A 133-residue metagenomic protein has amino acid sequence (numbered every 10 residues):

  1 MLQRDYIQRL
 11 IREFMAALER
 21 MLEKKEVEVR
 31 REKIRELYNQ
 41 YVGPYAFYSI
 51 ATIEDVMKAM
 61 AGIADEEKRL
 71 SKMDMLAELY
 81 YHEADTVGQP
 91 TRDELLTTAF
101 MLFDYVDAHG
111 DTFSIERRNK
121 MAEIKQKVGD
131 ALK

Functional and structural regions predicted by a protein language model:
M1-M73, Y105, K127-K133: N-terminal alpha-helical interaction modules that lie
Y6, E26, E36-Y41, Y80-Y81 (+2 more regions): Aromatic-enriched hydrophobic runs in primary sequence
A17, A77-Y80, L102-F103: Non-transmembrane amphipathic alpha-helical segments
L22-K33, E83-L95: Short coil/turn connectors between adjacent alpha-helices in alpha-solenoid helical repeat scaffolds
K68-R92: Mid-chain, well-packed structural core segment of small domains
Q89-K133: Amphipathic alpha-helical binding modules
